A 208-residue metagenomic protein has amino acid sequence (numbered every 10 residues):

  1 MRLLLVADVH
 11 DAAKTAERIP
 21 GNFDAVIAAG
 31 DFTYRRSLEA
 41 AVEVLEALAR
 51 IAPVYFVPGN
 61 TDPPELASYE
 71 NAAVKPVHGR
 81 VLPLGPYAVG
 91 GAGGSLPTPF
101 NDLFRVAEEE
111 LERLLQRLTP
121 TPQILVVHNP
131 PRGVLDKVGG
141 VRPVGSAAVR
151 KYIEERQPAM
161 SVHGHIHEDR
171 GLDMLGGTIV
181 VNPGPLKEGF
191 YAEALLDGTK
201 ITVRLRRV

Functional and structural regions predicted by a protein language model:
M1-L4, L82-G91, P120, I124 (+2 more regions): Beta-strand-turn-beta hairpins that frame and shape the catalytic cleft of phosphate-ester-processing enzymes
L5-A7, V26-D31, V54-N60, P76-H78 (+3 more regions): Active-site neighborhood of phospho(di)ester-bond hydrolases with catalytic His/Asp-centered motifs
V6-L84: Core catalytic region of metal-dependent phosphoesterases/phosphodiesterases, especially metallo-beta-lactamase-like
H10-T15, T33-E39, P58-A67, P97-P99 (+3 more regions): Active-site environment of divalent metal-dependent phosphoester hydrolases
D11-A12, Y34, D62-A148, R207: Conserved catalytic scaffold of divalent metal-dependent phosphoesterases
G21, P120, R156: Active-site charged/polar residues at nucleotide-handling catalytic sites that mediate phosphoryl, nucleotidyl
R35-E39, L84-V89, E154, G189-L196: Short, charged, surface-exposed secondary-structure boundary motifs
E46, Y55, V138-G198: Conserved beta-sheet core of the metallophosphoesterase superfamily
